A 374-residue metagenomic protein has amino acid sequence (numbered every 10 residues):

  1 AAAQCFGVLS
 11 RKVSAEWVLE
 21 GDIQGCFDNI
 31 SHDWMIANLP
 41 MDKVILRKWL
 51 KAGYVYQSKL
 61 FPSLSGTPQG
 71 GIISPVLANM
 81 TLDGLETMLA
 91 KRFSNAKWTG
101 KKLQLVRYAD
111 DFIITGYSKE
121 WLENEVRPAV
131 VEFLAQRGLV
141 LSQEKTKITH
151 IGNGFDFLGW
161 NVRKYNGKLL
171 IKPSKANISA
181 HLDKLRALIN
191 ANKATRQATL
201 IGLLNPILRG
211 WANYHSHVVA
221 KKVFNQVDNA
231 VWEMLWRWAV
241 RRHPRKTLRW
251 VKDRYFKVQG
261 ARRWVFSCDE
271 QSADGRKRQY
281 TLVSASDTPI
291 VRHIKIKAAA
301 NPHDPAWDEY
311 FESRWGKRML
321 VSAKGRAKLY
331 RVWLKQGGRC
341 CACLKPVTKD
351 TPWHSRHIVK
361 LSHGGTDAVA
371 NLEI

Functional and structural regions predicted by a protein language model:
A1-G154, G338: Conserved polymerase palm-domain catalytic core
E20-G21, S63-G71, A109-T115, I189-N190 (+4 more regions): Glycine- and acidic
K51, L60, Q136-G202, P206-W211: A conserved non-catalytic segment of reverse transcriptases and RNA-directed RNA polymerases corresponding to the late
Q104-Y108, E144-G154, L203-I207, F224-W232 (+1 more regions): A glycine-rich phosphate-binding loop feature that marks nucleotide/adenosyl-phosphate handling sites
L188-R249: Right-hand nucleic-acid polymerase module
D228-L320: Extended C-terminal regions of large enzymes
A299-A342, T366, A370: Short, charged surface segments at domain edges that flank catalytic/cofactor-binding sites
L344-I374: Histidine-centered nuclease catalytic patch
